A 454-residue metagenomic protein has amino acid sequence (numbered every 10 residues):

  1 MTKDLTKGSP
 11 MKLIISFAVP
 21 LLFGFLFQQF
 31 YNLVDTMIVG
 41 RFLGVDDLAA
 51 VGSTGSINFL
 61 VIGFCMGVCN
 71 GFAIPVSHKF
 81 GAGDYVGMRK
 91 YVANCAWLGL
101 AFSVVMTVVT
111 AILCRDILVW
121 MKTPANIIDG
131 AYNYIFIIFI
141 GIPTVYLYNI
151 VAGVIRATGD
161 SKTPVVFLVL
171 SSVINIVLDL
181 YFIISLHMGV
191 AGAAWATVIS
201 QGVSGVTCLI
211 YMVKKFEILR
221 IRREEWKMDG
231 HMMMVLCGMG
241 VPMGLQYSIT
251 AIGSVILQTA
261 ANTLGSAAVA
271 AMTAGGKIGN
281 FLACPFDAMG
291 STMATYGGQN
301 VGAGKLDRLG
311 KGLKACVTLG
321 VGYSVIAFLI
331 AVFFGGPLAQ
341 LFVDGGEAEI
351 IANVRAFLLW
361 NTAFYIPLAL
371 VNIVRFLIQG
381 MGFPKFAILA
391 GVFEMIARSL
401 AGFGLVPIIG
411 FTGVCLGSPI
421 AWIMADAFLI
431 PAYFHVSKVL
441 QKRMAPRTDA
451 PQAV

Functional and structural regions predicted by a protein language model:
M1-A18, V76-G141, S185-V241, G297-F364 (+1 more regions): Short alpha-helical transmembrane segments in multi-pass integral membrane proteins
K7, M11-F30, V34, I57 (+7 more regions): Residue-level signal for short hydrophobic patches within transmembrane helices of multi-pass membrane transporters
S16-D35, I137, Y148, S171 (+4 more regions): Transmembrane helical elements of multi-pass membrane transporters/channels
L26, F30-A49, L118-A125, Y181-M188 (+6 more regions): Helix-terminus/linker motif at the lipid-water interface of multi-pass membrane proteins
V39-F59, A125-G130, V190-A191, H231-M239 (+5 more regions): Interfacial/gating helices of multi-pass transporter permease domains
L48-V108, V145-P164, A271-G335, L368-G382 (+1 more regions): Small-residue-rich hydrophobic transmembrane alpha-helices
L60-G63, T107, N175-D179, G205-L209 (+4 more regions): Hydrophobic transmembrane alpha-helices of multi-pass small-molecule transporters
C69, I138-R156, P164-S172, A193-C208 (+4 more regions): Short runs within selected transmembrane alpha-helices of multi-pass transporters and secretion channels
